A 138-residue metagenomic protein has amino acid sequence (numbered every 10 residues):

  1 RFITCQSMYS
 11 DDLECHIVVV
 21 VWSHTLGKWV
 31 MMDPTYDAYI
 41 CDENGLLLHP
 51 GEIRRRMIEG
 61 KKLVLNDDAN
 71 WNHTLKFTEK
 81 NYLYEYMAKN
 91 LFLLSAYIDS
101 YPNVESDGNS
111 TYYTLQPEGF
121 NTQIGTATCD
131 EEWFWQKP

Functional and structural regions predicted by a protein language model:
R1-T4, V19: Cysteine-centered nucleophilic/redox motifs
Y9-L13, V21-W22, L26-P138: His-Asp-centered catalytic microenvironments across diverse enzyme cores, prominently the transglutaminase-like
